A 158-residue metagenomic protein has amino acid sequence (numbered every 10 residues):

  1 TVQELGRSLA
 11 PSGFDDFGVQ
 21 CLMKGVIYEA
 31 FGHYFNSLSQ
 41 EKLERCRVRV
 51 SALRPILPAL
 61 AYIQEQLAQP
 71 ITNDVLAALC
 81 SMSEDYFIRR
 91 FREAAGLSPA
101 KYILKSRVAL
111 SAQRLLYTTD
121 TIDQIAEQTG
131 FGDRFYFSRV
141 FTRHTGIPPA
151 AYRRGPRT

Functional and structural regions predicted by a protein language model:
T1-E4: Aromatic/histidine-rich interaction motifs
S12-K24, Y28-E65, Q69, D74-C80 (+2 more regions): Short, Lys/Arg-enriched, Trp-marked, Pro/Gly-tolerant hinge/linker segments that flank
D16, T119-D120: Residue-level recognition of short, well-ordered coil/turn positions that link secondary-structure elements
Q64, P70-V108, D120, A126-G155: Basic/polar phosphate-binding segments, predominantly the helix-turn-helix DNA-binding elements of transcriptional
